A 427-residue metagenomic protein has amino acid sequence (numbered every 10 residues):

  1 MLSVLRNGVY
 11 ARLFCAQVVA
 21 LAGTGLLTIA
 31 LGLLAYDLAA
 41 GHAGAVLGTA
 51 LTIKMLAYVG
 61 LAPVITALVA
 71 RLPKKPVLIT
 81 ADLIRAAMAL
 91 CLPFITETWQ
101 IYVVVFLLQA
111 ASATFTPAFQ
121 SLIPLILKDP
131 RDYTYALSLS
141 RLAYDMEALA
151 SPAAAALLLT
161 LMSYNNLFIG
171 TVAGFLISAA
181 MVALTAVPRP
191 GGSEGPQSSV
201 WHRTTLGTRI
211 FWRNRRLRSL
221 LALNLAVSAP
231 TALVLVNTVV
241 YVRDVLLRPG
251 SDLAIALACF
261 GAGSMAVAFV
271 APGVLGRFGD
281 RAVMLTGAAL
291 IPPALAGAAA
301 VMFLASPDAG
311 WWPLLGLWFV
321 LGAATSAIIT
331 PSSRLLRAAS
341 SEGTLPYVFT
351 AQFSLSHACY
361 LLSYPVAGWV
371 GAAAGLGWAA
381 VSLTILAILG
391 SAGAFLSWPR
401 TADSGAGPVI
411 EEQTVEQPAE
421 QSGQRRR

Functional and structural regions predicted by a protein language model:
M1-E416, Q421: Alpha-helical transmembrane-bundle signature of multi-pass membrane transport and export proteins
